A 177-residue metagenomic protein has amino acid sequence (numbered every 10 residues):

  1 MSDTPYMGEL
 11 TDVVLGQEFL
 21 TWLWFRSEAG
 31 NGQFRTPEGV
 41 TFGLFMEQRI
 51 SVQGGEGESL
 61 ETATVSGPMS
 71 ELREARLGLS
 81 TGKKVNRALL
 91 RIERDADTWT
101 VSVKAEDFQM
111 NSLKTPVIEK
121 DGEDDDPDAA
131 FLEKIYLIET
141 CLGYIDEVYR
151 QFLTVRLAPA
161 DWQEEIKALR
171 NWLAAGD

Functional and structural regions predicted by a protein language model:
M1-D177: Intrinsically disordered, low-complexity, charge-rich terminal extensions of nucleic-acid-associated complexes
